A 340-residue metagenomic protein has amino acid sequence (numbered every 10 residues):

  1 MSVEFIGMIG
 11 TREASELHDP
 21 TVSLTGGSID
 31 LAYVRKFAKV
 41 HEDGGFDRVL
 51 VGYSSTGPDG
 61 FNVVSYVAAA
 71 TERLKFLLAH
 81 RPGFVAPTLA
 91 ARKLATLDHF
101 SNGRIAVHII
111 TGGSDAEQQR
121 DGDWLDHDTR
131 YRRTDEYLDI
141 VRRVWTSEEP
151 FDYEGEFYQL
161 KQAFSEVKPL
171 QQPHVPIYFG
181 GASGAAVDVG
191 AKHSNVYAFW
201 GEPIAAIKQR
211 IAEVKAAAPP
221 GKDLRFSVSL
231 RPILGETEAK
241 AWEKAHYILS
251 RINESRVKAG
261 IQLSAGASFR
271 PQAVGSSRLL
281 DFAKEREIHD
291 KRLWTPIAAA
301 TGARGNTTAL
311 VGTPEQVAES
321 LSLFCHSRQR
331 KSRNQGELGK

Functional and structural regions predicted by a protein language model:
M1-T71, K168-V175: N-terminal beta1-alpha1-beta2 module of alpha/beta enzyme domains
S2-A14, G26, D121, H127-Q171 (+1 more regions): An alpha-helical appendage that flanks or caps ligand/catalytic pockets
V3-I9, V49-V51, K75-H80, I105-I109 (+4 more regions): Hydrophobic faces of well-ordered beta-strands that scaffold small-molecule active sites in alpha/beta enzyme cores
G26-V40, F179-V189, G312-F324: Short, acidic/polar
A38-D43, S65-R73, L94, D98-I105 (+3 more regions): Acidic (Asp/Glu)-rich catalytic clusters
V51-G60, G83-T88, E202-K208, L234 (+2 more regions): Acidic-and-aromatic substrate-binding clefts and catalytic sites of carbohydrate-active enzymes
P87-T96, V187, G235-A245: Catalytic cores of alpha/beta
L170, S183-Q209, E213: Long hydrophobic segments that form regular secondary structure
